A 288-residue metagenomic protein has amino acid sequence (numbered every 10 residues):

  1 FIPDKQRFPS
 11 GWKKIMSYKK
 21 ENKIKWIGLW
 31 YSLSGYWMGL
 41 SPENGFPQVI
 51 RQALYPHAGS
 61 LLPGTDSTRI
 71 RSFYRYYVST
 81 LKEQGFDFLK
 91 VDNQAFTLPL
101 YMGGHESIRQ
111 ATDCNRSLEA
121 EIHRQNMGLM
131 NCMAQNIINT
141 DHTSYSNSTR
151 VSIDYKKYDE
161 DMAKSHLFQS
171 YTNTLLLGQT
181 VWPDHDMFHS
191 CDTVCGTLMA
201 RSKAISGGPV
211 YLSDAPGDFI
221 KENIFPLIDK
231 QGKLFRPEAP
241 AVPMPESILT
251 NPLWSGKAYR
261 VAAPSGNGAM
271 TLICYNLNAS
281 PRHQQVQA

Functional and structural regions predicted by a protein language model:
F1-I108: Aromatic-lined carbohydrate-binding/catalytic grooves of carbohydrate-active enzymes
S10-I15, C114, H189, G196 (+1 more regions): Short alpha-helical segments and helix-capping/turn motifs at coil-helix boundaries
I27-L29, F88-K90, L129-N131, Y211-L212 (+1 more regions): Structural recognition of the beta-strand scaffold that forms the well-ordered cores of secreted hydrolase catalytic
W37-Q84, R116-K221, A239-L253: Glycan-recognition surfaces
L100-R116, G128, C132-M133: A short alpha/beta connector and helix-capping loop motif
K203-S206, Y211, L249-A288: Carbohydrate-binding surface patches
D218-I220, L227-G232, A288: Active/binding-pocket-proximal capping segment
P226, Q231-L234, E238-S255, A262-P264: Short helix/strand-capping turn motifs
